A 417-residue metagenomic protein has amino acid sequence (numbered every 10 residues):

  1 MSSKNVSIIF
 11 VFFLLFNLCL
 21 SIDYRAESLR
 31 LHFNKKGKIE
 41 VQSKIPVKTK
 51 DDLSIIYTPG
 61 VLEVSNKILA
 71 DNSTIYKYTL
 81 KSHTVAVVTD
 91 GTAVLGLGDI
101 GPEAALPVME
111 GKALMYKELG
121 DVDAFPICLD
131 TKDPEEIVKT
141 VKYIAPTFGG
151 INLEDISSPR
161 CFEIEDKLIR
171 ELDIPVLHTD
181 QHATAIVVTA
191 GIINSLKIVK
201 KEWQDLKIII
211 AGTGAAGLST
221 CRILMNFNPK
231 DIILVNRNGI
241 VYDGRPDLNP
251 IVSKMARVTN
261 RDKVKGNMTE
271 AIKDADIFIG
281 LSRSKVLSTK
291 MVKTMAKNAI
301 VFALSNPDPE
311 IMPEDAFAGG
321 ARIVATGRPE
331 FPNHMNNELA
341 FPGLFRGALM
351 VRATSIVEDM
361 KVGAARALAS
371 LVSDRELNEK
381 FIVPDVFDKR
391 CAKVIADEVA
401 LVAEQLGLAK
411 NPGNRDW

Functional and structural regions predicted by a protein language model:
M1-S21: Classical Sec-dependent N-terminal signal peptides that target proteins to the secretory pathway
L20-V176, V402, A409, W417: N-terminal ligand-binding/catalytic initiation module
F33, I75-K81, K117-E118, Y143-A145 (+8 more regions): Solvent-exposed alpha-helices and their adjacent loops that cap or buttress functional pockets in soluble metabolic
L95, I100-G120, H178, A183-R283: Glycine-rich phosphate/diphosphate-binding loop of Rossmann-like nucleotide-binding domains
P126, N152-D155, V176-T179, I210 (+5 more regions): General beta-strand structural signal in soluble alpha/beta enzymes
T179, V199-K201, A303-N414: Adenosine-phosphate binding glycine-rich loop
S253-I323, R328-E330: Rossmann-like adenosine-cofactor binding region
